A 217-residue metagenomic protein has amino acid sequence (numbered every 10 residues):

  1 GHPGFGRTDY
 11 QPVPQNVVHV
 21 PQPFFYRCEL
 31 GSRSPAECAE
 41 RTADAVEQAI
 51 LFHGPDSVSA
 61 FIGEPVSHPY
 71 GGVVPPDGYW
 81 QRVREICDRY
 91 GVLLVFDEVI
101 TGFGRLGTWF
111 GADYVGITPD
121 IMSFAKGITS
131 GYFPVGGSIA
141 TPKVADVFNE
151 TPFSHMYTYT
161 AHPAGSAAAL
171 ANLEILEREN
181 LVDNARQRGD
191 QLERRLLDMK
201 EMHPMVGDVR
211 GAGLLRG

Functional and structural regions predicted by a protein language model:
G1-G217: Conserved N-terminal phosphate-binding loop of PLP-dependent enzymes in the Aspartate aminotransferase
